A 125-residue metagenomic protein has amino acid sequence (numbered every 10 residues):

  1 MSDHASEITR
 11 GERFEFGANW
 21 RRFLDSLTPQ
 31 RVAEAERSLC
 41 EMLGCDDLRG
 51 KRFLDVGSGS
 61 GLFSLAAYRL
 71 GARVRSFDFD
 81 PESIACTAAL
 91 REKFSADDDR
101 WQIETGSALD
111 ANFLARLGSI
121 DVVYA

Functional and structural regions predicted by a protein language model:
M1-L54, S60-G118: Conserved N-terminal segment of class I S-adenosyl-L-methionine
Y124: A conserved beta-strand element that flanks and buttresses the S-adenosyl-L-methionine
